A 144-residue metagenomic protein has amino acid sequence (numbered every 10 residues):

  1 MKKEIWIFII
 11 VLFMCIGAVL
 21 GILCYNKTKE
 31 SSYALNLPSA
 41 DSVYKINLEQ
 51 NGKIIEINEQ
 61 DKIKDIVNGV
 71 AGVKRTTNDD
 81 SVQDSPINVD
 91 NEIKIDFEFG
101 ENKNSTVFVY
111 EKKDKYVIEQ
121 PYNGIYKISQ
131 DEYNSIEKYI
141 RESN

Functional and structural regions predicted by a protein language model:
K2-L12, I16-N144: Function-determining sites in protein domains
